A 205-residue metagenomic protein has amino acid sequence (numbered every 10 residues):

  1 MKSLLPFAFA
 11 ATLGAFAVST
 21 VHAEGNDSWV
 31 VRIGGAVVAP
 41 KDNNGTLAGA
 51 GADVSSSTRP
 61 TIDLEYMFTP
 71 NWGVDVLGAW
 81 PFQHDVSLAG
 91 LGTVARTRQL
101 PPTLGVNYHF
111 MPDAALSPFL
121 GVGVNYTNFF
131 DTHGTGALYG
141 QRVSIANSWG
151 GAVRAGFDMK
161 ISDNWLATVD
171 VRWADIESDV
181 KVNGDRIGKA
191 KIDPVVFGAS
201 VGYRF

Functional and structural regions predicted by a protein language model:
M1-D27: Cleavable N-terminal export/targeting peptides
E24-S28, K41, D63-G136, P194-F205: Gram-negative (and chloroplast) outer-membrane scaffold detector with strong preference for beta-barrel transmembrane
G25, A50-S56, G92-Q99, Y139-W149 (+1 more regions): Replace "Gram-negative outer membrane beta-barrel proteins" with "bacterial and organellar outer membrane beta-barrel
R32-P60: N-terminal targeting signals for Sec/Tat export/insertion, comprising classic cleavable signal peptides
I33-V37, P81, A174: Transmembrane beta-strand segments that form the barrel wall of outer-membrane beta-barrel proteins
N43-G49, D85-G92, F130-Y139, A174 (+1 more regions): Outer-membrane beta-barrel translocator domains and adjoining extracellular loop/strand segments of Gram-negative
S56, I145-S148, D158-T168, R172-V182 (+1 more regions): Subset of outer-membrane beta-barrel
P102-L104, G121-Y126, N147-F157, V171-W173: Hydrophobic alpha-helical segments of small multi-pass membrane proteins
